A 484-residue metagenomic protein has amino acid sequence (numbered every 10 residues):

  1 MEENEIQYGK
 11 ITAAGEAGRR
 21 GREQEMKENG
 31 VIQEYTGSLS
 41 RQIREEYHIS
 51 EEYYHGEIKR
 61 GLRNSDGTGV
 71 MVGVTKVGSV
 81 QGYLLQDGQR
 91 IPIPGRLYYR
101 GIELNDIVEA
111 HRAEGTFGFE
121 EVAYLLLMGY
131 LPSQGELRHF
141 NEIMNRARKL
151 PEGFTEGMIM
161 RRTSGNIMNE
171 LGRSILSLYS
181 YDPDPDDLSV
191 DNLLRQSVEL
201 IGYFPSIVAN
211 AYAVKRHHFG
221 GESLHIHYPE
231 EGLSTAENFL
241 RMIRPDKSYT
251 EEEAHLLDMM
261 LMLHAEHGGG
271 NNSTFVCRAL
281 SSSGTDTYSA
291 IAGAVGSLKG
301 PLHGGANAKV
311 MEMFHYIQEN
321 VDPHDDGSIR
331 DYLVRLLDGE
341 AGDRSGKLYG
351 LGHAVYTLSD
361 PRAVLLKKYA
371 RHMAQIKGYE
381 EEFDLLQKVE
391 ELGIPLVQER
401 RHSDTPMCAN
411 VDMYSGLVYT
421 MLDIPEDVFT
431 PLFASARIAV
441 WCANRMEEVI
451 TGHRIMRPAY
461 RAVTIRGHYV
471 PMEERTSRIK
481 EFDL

Functional and structural regions predicted by a protein language model:
E2-L484: Non-transmembrane, aqueous-exposed alpha-helical and coiled segments at domain scale
